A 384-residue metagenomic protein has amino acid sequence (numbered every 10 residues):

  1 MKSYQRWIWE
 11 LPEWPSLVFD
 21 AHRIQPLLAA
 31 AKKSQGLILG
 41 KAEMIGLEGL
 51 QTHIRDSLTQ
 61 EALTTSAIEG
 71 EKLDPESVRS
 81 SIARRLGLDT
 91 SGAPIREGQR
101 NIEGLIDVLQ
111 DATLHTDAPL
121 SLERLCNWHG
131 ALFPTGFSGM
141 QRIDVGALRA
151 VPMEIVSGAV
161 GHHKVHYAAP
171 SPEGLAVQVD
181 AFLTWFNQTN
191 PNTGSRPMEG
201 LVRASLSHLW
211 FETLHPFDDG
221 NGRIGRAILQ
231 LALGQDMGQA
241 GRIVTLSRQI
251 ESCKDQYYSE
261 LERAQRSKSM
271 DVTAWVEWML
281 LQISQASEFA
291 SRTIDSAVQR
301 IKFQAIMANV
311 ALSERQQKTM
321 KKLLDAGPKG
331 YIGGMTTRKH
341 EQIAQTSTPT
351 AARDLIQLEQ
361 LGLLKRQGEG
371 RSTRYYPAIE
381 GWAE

Functional and structural regions predicted by a protein language model:
M1-E384: FIC/Doc superfamily catalytic core
